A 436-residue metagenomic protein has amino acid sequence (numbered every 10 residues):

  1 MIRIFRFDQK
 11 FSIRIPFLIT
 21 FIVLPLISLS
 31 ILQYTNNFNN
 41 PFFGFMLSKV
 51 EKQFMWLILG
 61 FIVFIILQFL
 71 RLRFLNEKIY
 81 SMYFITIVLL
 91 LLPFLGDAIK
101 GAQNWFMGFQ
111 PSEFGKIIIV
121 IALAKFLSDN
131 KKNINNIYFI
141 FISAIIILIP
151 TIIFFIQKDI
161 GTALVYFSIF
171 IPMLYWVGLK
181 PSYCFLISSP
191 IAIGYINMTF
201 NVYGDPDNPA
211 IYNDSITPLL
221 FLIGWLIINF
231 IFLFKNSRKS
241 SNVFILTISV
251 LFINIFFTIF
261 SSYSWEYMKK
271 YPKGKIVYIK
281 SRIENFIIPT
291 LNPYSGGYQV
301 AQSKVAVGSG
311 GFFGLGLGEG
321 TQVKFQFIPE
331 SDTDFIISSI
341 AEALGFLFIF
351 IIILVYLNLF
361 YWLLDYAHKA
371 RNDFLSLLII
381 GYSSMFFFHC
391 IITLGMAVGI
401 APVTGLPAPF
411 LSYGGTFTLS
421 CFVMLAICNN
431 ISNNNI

Functional and structural regions predicted by a protein language model:
I2-F21, L26-K158, T162-F167, I171 (+6 more regions): Membrane-helix boundary/helix-loop-helix interface segments in multi-pass membrane proteins
K10-S12, Q68-K78, N130-I137, V177-S182 (+2 more regions): Membrane-interface helix-boundary motifs at transmembrane edges
M82-I87, I146, F185-G194, L246-I253 (+1 more regions): Central hydrophobic cores of alpha-helical transmembrane segments in multi-pass integral membrane proteins
D97-I99, W105, G194-F346: Hydrophobic, glycine- and aromatic-enriched re-entrant/interface helices and adjoining loop segments
L164, S168-Y183, T321-F348, P407-L419: Interfacial segments of multi-pass membrane proteins
L347-W362: Selective detector of the "anchor" transmembrane alpha-helix that sits immediately C-terminal
L364-T404, L411: Loop-to-helix entry and N-terminal half of a specific, functionally important transmembrane alpha helix in multi-pass
